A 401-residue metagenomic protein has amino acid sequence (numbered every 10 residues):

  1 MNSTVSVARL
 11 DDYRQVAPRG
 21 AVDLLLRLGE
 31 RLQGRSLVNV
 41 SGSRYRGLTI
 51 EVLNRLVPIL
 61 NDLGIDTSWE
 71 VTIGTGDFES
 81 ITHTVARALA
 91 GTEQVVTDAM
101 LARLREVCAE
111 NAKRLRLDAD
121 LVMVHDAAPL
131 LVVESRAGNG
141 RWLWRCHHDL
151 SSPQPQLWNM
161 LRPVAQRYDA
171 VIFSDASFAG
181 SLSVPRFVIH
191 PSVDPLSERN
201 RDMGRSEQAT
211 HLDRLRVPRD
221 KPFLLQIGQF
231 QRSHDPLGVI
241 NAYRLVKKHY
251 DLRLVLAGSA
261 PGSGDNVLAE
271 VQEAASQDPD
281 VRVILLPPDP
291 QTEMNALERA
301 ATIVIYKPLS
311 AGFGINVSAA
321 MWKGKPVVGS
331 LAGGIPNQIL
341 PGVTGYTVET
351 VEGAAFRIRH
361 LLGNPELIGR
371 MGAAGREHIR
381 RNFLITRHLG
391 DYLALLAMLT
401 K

Functional and structural regions predicted by a protein language model:
D213-H234, I240, L254-V255: Conserved donor-binding/catalytic core segment of Leloir-type glycosyltransferases
G258, D265-A296: Nucleotide-activated donor-binding/catalytic signature segment of Leloir-type glycosyltransferases, i.e., the conserved
N295, S318-W322, P336-N337, V343: Short alpha-helical segment that forms part of, or immediately flanks, the ligand-binding pocket in carbohydrate-active
T302, G324, L331: A short alpha->beta transition loop at the rim of the catalytic pocket in nucleotide-sugar-dependent
L309: Aromatic "clamp/platform" in nucleotide-sugar-dependent glycosyltransferases that forms part of the donor/acceptor
P326-G329, T347: Short hydrophobic beta-strand element within catalytic cores of glycosyltransferases and related nucleotide-activated
P341-E352, H360-P365: Conserved acidic donor-binding segment of nucleotide-sugar-dependent glycosyltransferases
H360, L367-N382, H388-A394: A short, well-ordered alpha-helix in the C-terminal region of glycosyltransferases
